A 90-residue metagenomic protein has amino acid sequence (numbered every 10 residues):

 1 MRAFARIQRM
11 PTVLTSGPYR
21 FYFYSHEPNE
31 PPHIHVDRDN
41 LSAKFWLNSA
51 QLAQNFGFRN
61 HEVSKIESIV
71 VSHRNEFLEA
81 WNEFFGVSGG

Functional and structural regions predicted by a protein language model:
R2-D39, N82: N-terminal first-folded block
T15, N55, V87-S88: Intrinsically disordered, low-complexity segments enriched in small/polar residues
Y19-Y24, F45, F58, F77 (+1 more regions): Aromatic side chains
Y24-N60: A short, structured beta-strand/loop element
N60-G90: C-terminal structural segments of small proteins and small subunits
